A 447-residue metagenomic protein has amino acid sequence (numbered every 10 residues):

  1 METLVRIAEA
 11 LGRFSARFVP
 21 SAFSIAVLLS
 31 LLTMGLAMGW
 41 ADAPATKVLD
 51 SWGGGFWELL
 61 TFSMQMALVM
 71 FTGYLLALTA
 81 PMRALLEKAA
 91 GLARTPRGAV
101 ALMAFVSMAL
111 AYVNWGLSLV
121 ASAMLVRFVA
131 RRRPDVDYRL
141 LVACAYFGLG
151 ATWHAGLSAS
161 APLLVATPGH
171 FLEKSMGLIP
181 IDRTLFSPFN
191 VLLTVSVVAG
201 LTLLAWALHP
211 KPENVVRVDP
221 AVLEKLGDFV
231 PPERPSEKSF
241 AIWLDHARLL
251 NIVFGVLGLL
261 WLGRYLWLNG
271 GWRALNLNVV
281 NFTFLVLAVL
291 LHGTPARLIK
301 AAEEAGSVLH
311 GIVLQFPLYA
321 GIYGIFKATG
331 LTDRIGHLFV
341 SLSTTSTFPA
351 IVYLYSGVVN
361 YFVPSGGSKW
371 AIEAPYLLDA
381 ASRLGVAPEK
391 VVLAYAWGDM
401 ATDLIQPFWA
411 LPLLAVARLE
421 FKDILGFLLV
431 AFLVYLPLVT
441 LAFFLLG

Functional and structural regions predicted by a protein language model:
M1-F71, F186-A199, L203-G311, V430 (+1 more regions): Hydrophobic transmembrane alpha-helices of multi-pass small-molecule transporters
R6-L11, P44-W52, A77-A93, V126-D137 (+3 more regions): Flexible loop linkers connecting adjacent transmembrane helices in multi-pass alpha-helical membrane transporters
V19-S21, W57-S63, A90-L102, R133-L141 (+4 more regions): Membrane-interfacial loop-to-helix junctions in multi-pass transporters
L31-L32, R97-V100, G148-T152, L309-I322 (+2 more regions): Small-residue-rich segments of transmembrane alpha-helices in multi-pass membrane proteins, especially helix faces
L59-H170, F362: Early transmembrane hairpin of solute transport permeases
L92-F128, L314-T329, V340-D379: Hydrophobic alpha-helical transmembrane segments of multi-pass integral membrane proteins, predominantly secondary
P96-A111, D135-G156, S175-D182, S346-N360 (+1 more regions): Alpha-helical transmembrane segments of multi-pass membrane proteins
L125-V216, A410-A442: Membrane-core helix-loop-helix motifs of multi-pass transport proteins
